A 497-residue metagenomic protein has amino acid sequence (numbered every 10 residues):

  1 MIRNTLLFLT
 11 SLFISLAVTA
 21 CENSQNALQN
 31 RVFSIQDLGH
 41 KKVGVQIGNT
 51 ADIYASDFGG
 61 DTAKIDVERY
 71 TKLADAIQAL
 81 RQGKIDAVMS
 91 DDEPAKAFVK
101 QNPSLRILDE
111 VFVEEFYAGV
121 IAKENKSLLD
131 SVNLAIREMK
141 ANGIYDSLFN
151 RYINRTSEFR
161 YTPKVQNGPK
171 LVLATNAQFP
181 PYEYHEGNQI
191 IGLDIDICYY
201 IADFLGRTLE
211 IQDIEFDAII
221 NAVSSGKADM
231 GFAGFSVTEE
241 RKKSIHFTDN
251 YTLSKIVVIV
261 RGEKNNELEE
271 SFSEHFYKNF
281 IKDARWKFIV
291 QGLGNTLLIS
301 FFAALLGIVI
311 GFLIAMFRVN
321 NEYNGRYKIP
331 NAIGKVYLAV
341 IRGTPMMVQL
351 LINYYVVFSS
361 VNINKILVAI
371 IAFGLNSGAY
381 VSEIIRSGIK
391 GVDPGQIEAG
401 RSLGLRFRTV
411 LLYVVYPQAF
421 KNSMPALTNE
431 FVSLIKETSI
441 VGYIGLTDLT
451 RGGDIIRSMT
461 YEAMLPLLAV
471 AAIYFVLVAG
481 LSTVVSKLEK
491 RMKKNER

Functional and structural regions predicted by a protein language model:
M1-N4: Positively charged n-region of N-terminal signal peptides that target proteins for export
E22-S24, N49-T50, A118-F159, D196-F204 (+2 more regions): Extended ligand-binding regions for polar small-molecule ligands
S24-L38, G48, E93-E114, K123 (+3 more regions): Acidic, polar ligand-binding/catalytic clefts
L28, I35, H40-K42, F58 (+5 more regions): Extracytoplasmic small-molecule ligand-binding "clamshell" domains of the periplasmic binding protein/Venus flytrap
K41-A51, A122-K126, A177-F179, G187-I190 (+2 more regions): Short coil/turn segments
T50-V67, I107-D109, I136-K170, E270 (+1 more regions): Ligand-binding clefts/hinges and TM-proximal coupling segments of bilobed small-molecule sensing domains
E269-R497: Transmembrane alpha-helices and adjacent helix-loop boundaries
